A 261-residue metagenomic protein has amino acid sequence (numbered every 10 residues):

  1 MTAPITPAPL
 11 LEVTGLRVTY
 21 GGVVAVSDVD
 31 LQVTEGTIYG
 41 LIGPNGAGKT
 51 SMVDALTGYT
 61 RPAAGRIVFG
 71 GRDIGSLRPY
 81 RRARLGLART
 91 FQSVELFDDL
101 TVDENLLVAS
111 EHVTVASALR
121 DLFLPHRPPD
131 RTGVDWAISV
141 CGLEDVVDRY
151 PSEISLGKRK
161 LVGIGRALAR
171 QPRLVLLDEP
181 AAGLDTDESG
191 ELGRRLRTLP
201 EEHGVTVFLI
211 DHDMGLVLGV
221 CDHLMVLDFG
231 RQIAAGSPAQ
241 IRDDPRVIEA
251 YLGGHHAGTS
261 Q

Functional and structural regions predicted by a protein language model:
T2-Q261: Glycine-rich phosphate-binding loops of nucleotide-dependent enzymes
